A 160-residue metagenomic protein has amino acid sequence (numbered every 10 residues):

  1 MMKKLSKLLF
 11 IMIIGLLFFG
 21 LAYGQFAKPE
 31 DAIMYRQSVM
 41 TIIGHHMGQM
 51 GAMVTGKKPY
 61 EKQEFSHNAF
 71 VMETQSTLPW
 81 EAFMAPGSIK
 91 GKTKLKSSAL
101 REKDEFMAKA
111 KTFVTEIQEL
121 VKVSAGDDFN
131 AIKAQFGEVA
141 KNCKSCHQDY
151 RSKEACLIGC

Functional and structural regions predicted by a protein language model:
M1-K7: Positively charged n-region of N-terminal signal peptides that target proteins for export
K7-I11, E30: Low-complexity, intrinsically disordered short peptide segments enriched in small/polar/basic residues
F10-F18: Bacterial N-terminal signal peptides
F19-G24: Sec/Tat signal peptide C-region and signal peptidase I cleavage site
F26, E30-Q63, N68-C160: Sequence context surrounding c-type heme c attachment/ligation sites in exported
